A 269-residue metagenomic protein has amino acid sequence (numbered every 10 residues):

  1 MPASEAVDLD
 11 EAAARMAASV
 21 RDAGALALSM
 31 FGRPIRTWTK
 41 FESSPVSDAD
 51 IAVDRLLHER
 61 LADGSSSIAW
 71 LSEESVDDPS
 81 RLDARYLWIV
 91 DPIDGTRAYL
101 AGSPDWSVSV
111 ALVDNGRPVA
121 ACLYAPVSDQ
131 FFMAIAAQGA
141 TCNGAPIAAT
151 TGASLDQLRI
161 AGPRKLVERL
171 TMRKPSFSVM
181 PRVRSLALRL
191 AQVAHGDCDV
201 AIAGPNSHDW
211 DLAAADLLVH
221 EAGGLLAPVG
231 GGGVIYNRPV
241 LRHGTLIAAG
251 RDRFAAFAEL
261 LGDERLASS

Functional and structural regions predicted by a protein language model:
M1-I93, L266-S269: N-terminal subdomain of lithium-sensitive/metallo-dependent phosphomonoesterases centered on the IMPase/IPPase/PAP
A27, D50, L61, T96 (+6 more regions): Residue-level signal for inorganic ion chemistry
I51, R55, E74, P92-G95 (+4 more regions): Generic detector of well-ordered alpha-helical packing
S72-E74, G144, R184, G230: Short loop/edge segments at beta-strand edges and connector loops that shape dinucleotide/nucleotide cofactor-binding
L82-T141: DPxDG-like acidic metal-binding loop motif
C142-A149: A structural micro-motif at secondary-structure boundaries
T150-S269: An extended, acidic
